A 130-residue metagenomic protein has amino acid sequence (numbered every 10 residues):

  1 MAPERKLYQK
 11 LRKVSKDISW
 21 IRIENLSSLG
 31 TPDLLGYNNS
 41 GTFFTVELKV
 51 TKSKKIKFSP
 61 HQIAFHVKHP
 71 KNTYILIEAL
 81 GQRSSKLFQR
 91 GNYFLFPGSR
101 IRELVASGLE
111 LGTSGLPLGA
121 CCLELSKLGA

Functional and structural regions predicted by a protein language model:
M1-N25, N39: Acidic-basic catalytic patches of nuclease active cores, encompassing PD-(D/E)XK and other metal-cofactor nuclease
K10-K16, F65-P70, L128: Alpha-helix C-terminal capping segments
I23, T45-L48, L76: Short, conserved beta-strand edge motifs with alternating hydrophobic and charged residues
G30: Beta-rich catalytic cores
L34-G36, T42-K52: Conserved catalytic cores of phosphodiester-cleaving nucleases, focusing on short active-site segments
T51-P70: Mg2+/Mn2+-dependent nuclease catalytic core
K68-R100: Nucleic-acid nuclease catalytic cores
A106-A130: Charged phosphate-binding loop/patch that engages nucleotide di/tri-phosphates or the phosphate backbone of nucleic
